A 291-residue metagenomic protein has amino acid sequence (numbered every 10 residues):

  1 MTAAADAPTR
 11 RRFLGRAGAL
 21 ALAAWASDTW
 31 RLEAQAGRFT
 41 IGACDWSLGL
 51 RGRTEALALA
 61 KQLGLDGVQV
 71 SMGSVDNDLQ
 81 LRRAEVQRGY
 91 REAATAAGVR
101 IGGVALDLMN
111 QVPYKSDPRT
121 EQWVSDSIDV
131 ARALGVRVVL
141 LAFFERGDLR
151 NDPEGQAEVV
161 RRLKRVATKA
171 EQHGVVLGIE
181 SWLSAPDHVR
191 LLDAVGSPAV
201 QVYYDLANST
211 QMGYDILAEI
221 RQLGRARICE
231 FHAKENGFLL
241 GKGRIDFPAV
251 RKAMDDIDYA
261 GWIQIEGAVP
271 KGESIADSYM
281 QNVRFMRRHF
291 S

Functional and structural regions predicted by a protein language model:
T2-T40, G49-L63, A185-S291: Histidine-acidic metal/acid-base catalytic patches
A17-S27, E55-L57, R91-R100, N110-V202 (+2 more regions): Active-site acidic/histidine proton-transfer and metal-coordination neighborhood in alpha/beta enzyme cores
F39-C44, V68-V70, I101-L106, V139-L141 (+4 more regions): Hydrophobic faces of well-ordered beta-strands that scaffold small-molecule active sites in alpha/beta enzyme cores
T40-G42, S74-N77, Q111-Y114, R150-D152 (+3 more regions): A short, structure-level motif marking secondary-structure boundaries and short turns
S47, M72-S74, D107-N110, F143-G147 (+4 more regions): Active-site-proximal loop/turn and secondary-structure-junction residues that shape catalytic pockets, frequently
S71-R91, E145-R150: Glycine-rich, proline-tolerant flexible connector loops at the mouths of alpha/beta enzymes
L79-R83, P113-P118, R150-G155, Y214-D215 (+2 more regions): Short, solvent-exposed loop/turn segments at secondary-structure boundaries
V86, W123, V159-R162, D246 (+1 more regions): Hydrophobic alpha-helical membrane-association signature
